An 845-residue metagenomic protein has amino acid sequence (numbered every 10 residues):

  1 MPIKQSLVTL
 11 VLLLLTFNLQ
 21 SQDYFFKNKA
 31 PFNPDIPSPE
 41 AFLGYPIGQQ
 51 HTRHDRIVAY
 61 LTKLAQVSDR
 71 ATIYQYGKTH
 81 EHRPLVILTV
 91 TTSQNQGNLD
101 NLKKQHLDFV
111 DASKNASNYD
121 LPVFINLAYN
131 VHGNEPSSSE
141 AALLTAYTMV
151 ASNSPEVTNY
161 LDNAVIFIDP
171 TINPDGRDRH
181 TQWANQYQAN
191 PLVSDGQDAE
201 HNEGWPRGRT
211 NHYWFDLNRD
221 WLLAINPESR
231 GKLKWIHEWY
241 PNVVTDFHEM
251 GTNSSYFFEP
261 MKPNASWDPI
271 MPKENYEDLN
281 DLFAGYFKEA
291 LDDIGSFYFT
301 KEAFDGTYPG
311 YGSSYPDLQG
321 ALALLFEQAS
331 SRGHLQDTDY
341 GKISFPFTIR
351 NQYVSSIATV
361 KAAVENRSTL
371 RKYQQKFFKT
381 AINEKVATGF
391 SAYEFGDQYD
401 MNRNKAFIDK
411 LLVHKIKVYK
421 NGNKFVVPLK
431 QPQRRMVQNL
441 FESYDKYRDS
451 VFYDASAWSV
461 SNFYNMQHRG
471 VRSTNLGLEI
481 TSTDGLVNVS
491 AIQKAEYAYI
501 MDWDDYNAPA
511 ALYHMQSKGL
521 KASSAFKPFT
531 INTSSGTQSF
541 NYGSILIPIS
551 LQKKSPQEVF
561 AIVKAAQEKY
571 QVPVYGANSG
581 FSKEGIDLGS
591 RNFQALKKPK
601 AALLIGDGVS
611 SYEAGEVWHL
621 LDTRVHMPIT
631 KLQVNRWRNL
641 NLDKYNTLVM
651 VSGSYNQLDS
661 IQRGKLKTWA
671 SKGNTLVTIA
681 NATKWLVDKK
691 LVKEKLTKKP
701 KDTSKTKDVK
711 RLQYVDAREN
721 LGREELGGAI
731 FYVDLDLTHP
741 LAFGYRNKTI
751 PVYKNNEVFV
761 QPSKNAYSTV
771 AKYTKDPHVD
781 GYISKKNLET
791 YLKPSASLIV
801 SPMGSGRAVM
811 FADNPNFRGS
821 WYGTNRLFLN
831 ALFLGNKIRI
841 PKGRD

Functional and structural regions predicted by a protein language model:
M1-V8: Bacterial N-terminal signal peptides that target proteins for export
T16-N18: N-terminal signal peptide c-region/cleavage motif recognized by signal peptidases
Q22-P136, L143-A164, R219, I225-P227 (+6 more regions): Intrinsic-disorder/low-complexity accessory segments
L127-Y129, D169-T171, V244-F247, I679: Active-site neighborhood of phospho(di)ester-bond hydrolases with catalytic His/Asp-centered motifs
A146, N163-P191: Carboxylate/His-rich catalytic cores and anion/metal-binding grooves
T171-P174, A184, F247-S255, A682-T683: Short, solvent-exposed turn/loop segments enriched in Gly/Ser/Thr/Pro and often Arg
Q182-E203, L222, N226-E228, P241 (+1 more regions): Active-site cavity-forming subdomains of large catalytic enzyme subunits
D195-F215, W267: Aromatic- and acidic-residue-enriched carbohydrate-binding clefts of CAZyme catalytic domains
